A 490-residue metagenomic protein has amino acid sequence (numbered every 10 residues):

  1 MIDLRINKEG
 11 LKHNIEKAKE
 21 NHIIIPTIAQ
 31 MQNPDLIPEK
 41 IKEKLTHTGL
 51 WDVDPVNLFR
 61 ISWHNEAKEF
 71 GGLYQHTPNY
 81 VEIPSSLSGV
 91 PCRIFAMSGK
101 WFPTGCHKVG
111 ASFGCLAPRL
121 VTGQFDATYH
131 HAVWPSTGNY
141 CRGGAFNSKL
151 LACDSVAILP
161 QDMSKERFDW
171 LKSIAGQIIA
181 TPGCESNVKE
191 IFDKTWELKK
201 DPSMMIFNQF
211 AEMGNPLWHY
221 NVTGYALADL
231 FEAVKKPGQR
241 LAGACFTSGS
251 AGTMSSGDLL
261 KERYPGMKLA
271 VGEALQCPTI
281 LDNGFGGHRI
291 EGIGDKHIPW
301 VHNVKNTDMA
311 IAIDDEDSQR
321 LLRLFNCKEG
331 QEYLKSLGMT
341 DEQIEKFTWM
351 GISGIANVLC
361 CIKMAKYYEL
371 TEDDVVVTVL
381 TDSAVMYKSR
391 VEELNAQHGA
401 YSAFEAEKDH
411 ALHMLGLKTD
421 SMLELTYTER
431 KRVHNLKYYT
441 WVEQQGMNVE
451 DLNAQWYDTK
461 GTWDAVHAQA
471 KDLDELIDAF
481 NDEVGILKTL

Functional and structural regions predicted by a protein language model:
M1-L490: PLP-dependent amino-acid enzyme catalytic core
